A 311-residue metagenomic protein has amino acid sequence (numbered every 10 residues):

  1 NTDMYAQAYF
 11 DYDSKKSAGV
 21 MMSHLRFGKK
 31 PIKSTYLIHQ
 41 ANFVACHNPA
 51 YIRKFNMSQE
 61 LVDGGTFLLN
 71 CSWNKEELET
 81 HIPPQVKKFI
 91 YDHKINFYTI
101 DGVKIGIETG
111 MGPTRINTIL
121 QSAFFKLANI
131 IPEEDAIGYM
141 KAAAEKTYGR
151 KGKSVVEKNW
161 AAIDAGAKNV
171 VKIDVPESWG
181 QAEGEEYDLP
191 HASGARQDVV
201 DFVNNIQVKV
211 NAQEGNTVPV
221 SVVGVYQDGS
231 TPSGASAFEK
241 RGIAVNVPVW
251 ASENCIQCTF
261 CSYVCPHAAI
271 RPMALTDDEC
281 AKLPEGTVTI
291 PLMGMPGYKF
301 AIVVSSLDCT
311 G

Functional and structural regions predicted by a protein language model:
N1-V210, E279-P284: Active-site cofactor/cluster-binding pocket
A136-I137, G149-G311: Ferredoxin-type iron-sulfur electron-transfer modules and their immediate structural context
